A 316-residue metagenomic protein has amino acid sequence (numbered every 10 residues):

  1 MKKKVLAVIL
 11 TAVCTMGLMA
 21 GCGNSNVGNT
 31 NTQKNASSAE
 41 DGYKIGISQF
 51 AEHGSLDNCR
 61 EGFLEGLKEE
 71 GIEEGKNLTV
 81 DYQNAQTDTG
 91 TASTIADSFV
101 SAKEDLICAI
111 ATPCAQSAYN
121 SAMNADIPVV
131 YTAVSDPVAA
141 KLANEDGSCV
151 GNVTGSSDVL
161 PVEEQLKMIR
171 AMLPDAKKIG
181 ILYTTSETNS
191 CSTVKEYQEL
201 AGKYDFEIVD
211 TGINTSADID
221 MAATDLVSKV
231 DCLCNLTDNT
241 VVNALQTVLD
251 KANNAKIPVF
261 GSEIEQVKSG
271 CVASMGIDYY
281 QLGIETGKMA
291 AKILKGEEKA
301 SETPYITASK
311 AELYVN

Functional and structural regions predicted by a protein language model:
M1-K44, E69, E73: Short, low-complexity disordered leader/linker segments with a strong preference for bacterial N-terminal type II
A39, D136-K178, I277-E298: Hydrophobic alpha-helical segments within soluble ligand-binding/sensing domains
K44-E70, D81-G90, S186-S190, T240: Extracytoplasmic "Venus flytrap"
I45, F63, T154-A201, K299 (+1 more regions): An alpha-beta-alpha
T79-S101, T211-L226: Structural motif
A85-N144, D238-N253, I257-S262: Beta-alpha junction/loop-to-helix N-cap segments that form part of ligand/metal-binding clefts
T188-I257, E263: Pocket-lining segment of extracytoplasmic ligand-binding domains
I264-V315: Flexible loop/turn connectors
